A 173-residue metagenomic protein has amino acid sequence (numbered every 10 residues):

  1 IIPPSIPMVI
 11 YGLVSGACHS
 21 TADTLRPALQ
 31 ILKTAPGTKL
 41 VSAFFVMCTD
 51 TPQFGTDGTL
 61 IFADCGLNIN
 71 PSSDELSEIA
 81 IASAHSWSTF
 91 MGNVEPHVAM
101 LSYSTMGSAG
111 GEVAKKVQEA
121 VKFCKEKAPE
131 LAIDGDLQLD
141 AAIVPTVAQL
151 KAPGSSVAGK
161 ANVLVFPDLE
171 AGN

Functional and structural regions predicted by a protein language model:
I1-N173: Anion-binding alpha/beta catalytic cores of soluble intermediary-metabolism enzymes, centered on
